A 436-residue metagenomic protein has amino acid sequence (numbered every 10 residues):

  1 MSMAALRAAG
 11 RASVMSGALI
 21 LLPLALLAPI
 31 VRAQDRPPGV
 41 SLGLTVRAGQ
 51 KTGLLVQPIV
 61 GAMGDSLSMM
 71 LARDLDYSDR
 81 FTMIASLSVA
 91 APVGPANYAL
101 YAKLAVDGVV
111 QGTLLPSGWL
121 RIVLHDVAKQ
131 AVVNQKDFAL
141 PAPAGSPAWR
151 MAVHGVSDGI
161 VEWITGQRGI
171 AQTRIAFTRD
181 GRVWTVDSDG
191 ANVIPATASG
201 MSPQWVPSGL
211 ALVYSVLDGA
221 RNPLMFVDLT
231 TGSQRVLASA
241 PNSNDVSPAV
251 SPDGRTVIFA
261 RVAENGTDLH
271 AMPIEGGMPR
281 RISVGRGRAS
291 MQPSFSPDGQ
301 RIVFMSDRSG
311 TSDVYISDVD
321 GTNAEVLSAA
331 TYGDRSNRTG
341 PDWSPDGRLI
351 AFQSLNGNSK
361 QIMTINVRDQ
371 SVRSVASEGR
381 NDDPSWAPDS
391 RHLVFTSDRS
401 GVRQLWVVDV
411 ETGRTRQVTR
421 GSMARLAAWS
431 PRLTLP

Functional and structural regions predicted by a protein language model:
S13-A28: Bacterial N-terminal signal peptides
R36-L100, V110: Short beta-strand->alpha-helix linker/helix-N-cap micro-motif that forms a surface specificity/interaction loop
A96-G159: Amphipathic beta-strand/beta-sheet edge segments enriched in Tyr/Trp
R168, R179-V183, S215-L224, S239-N244 (+9 more regions): A flexible loop/linker signature enriched in serine peptidases of the S9 family
G169-A171, P207-S208, P252-D253, P297-D298 (+3 more regions): Residue-level detector of Asp-centered blade-edge/turn motifs that repeat once per structural unit in beta-propeller
I175, L212-V213, G254-V257, G299-V303 (+3 more regions): Hydrophobic beta-strand positions that form the internal "hydrophobic ladder" of WD40/Gbeta-like beta-propeller blades
V186-M201, D228-N244, M272-M291, S317-N337 (+2 more regions): Multi-bladed beta-propeller domains
